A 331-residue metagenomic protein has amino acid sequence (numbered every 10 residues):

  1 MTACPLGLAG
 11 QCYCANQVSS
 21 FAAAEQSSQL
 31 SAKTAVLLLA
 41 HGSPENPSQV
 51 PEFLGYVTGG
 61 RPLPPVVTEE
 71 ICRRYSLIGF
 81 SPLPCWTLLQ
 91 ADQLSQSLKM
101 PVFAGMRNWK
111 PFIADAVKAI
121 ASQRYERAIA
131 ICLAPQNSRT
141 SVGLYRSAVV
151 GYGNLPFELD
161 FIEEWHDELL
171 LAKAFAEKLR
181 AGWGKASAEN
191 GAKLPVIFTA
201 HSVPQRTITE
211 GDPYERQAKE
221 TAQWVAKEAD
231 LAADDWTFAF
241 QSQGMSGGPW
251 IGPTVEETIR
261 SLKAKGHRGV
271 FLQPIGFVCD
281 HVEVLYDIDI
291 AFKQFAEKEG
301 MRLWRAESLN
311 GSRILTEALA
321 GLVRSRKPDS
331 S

Functional and structural regions predicted by a protein language model:
C4-S331: Active-site-proximal alpha-helix that buttresses catalytic centers in soluble enzyme cores
